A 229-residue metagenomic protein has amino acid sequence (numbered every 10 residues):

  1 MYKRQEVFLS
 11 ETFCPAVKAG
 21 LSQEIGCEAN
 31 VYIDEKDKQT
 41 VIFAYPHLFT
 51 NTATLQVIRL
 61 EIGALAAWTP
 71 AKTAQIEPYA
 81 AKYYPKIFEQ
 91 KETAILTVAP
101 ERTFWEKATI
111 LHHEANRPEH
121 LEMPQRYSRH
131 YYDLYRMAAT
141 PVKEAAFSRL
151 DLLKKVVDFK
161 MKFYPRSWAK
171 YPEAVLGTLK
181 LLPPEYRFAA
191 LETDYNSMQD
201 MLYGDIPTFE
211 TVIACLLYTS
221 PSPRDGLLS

Functional and structural regions predicted by a protein language model:
M1-Q5, Y218-P223: Conserved small/polar residues in nucleotide/adenosyl-binding loops
R4-V157: Catalytic cores of NTP-dependent nucleotidyl/adenyl transfer enzymes across multiple folds
D133, C215-Y218: Generic detector of isolated residues embedded in canonical secondary-structure elements
K155-Q199: C-terminal hydrophobic structural anchor segments that stabilize assembly/packing rather than catalytic chemistry
M198-I213: Short, flexible active-site recognition loops that position polar ligands and cofactors
